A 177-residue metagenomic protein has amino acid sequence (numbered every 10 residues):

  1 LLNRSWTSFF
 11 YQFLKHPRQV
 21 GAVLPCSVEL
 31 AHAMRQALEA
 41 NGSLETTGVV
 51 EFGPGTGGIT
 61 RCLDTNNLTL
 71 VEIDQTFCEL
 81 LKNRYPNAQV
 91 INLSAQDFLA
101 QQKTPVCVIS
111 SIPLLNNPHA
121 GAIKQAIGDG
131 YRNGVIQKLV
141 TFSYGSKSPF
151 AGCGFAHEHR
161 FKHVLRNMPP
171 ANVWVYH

Functional and structural regions predicted by a protein language model:
L1-L44: S-adenosyl-L-methionine
E45-G55: Conserved class I S-adenosyl-L-methionine
T56-N66: Conserved SAM-binding loop of SAM-dependent methyltransferases across substrates and taxa, primarily the Class I
D74-T76: Conserved SAM/SAH-binding beta-strand->alpha-helix loop
L81-K82: Conserved SAM-binding loop
N87-Q96: Conserved SAM-binding strand-loop segment of SAM-dependent methyltransferases
N116-I127: A short, conserved alpha-helix within the catalytic core of class I
G134-G145: Conserved beta-strand signature within the Rossmann-like core of class I S-adenosyl-L-methionine
